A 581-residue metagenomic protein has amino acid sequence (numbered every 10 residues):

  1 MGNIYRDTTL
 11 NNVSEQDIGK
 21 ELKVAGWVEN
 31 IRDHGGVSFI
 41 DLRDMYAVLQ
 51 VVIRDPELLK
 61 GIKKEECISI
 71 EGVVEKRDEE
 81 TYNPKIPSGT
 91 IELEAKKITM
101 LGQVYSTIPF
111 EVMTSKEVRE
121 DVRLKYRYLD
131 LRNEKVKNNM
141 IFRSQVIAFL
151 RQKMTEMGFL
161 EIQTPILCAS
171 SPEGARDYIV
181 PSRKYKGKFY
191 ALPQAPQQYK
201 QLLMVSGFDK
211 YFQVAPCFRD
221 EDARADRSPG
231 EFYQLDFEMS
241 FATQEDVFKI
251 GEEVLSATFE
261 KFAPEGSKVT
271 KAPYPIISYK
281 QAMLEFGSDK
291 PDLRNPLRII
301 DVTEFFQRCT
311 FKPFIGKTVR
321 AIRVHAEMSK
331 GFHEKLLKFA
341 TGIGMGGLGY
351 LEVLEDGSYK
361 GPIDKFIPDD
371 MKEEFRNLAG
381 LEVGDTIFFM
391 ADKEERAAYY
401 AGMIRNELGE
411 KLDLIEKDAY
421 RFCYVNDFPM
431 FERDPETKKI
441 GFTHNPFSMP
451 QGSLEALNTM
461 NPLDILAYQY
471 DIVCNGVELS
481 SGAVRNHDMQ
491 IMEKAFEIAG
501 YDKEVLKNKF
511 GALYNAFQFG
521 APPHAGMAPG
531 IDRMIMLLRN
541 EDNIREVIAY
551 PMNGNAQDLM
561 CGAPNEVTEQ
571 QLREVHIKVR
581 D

Functional and structural regions predicted by a protein language model:
M1-D581: Class II aminoacyl-tRNA synthetase catalytic cores and aaRS-like
